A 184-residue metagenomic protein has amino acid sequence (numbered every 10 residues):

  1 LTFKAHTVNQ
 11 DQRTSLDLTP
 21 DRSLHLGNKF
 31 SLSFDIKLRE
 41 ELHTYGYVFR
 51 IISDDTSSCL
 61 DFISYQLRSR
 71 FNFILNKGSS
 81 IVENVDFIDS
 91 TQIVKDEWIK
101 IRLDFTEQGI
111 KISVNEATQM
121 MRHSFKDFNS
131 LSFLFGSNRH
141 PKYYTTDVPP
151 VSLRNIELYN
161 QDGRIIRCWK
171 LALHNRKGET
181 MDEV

Functional and structural regions predicted by a protein language model:
L1-L24, D162-V184: Extracytoplasmic low-complexity segments
P20-L32, D89-E97, D104, T146-S152: Extracellular/lumenal carbohydrate-interaction signature centered on repeated Trp-anchored short motifs
D35-L42, D104-T106: Solvent-exposed strand-to-loop "edge" motifs in beta-rich extracellular domains
I36-E40, Y144-N175: Extracellular, beta-strand-rich glycan-interacting domains
F49-K77: Glycan-recognition/cleft segments
L75-K100: Short, aromatic/His-centered strand-loop micro-motif at the edge of beta-sheets
D96-K111, Q161: Localized edge beta-strand/strand-to-loop motifs within extracellular or lumenal beta-rich domains
M121-S152: Flexible glycan-contacting loops in extracellular carbohydrate-active proteins
